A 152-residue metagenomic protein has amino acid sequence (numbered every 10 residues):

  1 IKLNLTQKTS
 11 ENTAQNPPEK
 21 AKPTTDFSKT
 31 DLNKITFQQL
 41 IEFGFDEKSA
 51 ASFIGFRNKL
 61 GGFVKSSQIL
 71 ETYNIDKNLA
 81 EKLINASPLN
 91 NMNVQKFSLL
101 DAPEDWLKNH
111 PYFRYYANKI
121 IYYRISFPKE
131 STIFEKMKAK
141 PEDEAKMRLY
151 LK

Functional and structural regions predicted by a protein language model:
I1-Q39, F43, Y73, K77-D105 (+1 more regions): N-terminal, intrinsically disordered low-complexity tails/presequences enriched in Lys/Ser/Pro and small residues
K22-T25, F37-F63, I84-M92, E104-K129: Amphipathic, charged-and-aliphatic alpha-helical interface segments that function as noncatalytic docking
I54-K82, K119-K152: Accessory alpha-helical DNA-binding modules that contact the DNA backbone or grooves
